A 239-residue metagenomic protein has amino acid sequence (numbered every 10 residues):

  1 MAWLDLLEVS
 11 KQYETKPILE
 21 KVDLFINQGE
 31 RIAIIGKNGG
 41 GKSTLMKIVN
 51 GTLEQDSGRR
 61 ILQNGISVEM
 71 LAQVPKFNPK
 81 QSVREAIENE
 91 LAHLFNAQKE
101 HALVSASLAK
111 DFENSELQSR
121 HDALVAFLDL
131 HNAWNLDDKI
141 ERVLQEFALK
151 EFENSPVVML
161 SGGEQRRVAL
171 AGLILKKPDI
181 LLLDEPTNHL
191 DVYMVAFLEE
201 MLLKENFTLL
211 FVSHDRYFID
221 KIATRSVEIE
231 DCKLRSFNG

Functional and structural regions predicted by a protein language model:
M1-G239: ABC ATP-binding cassette signature C-motif
